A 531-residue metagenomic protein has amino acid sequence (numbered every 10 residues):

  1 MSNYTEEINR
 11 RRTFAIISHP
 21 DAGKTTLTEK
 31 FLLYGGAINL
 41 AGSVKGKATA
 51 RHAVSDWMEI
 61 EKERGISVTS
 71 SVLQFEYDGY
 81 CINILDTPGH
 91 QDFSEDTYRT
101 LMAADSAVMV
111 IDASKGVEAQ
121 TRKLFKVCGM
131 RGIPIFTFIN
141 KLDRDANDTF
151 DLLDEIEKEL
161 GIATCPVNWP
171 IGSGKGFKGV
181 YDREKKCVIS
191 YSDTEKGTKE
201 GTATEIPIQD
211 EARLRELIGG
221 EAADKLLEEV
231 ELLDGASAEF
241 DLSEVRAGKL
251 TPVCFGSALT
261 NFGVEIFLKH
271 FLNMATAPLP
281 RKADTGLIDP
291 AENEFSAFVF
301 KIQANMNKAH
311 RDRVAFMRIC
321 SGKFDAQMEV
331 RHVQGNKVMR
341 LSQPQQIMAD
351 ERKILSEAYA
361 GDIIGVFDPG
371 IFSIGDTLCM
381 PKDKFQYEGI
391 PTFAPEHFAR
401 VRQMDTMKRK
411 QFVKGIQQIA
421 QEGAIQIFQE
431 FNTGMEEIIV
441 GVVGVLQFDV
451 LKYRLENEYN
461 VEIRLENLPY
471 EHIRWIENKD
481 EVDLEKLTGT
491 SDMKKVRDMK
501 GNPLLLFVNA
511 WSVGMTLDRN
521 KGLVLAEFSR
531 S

Functional and structural regions predicted by a protein language model:
M1-S531: Structural and coupling elements of P-loop NTPases
